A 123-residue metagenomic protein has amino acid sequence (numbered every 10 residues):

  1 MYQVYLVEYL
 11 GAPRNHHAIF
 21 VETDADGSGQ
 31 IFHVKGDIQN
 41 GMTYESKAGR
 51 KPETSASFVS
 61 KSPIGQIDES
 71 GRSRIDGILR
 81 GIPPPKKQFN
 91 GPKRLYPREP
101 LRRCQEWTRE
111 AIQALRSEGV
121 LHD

Functional and structural regions predicted by a protein language model:
M1-H17, V21-P100: Non-catalytic ligand/cofactor/substrate-binding and regulatory segments of enzyme domains
Y96-L115: Active-site nucleophilic cysteine motif
G119-D123: Short conserved catalytic/interaction loops centered on acidic-Pro-aromatic/His motifs
